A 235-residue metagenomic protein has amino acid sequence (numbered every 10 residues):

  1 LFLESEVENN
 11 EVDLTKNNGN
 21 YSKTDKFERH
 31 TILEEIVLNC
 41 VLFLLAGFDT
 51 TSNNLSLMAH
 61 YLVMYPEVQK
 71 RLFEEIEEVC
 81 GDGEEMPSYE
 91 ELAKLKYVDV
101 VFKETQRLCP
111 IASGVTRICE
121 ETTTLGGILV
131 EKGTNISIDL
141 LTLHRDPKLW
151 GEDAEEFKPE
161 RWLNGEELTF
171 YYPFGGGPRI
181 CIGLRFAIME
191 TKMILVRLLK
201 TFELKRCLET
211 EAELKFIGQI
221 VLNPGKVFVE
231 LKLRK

Functional and structural regions predicted by a protein language model:
L1-N54, E90, L95: Conserved cytochrome P450 catalytic core segment spanning the I/J/K helices
A46, L163-T191, E213-G218: Cytochrome P450 heme-thiolate "Cys pocket" and heme-binding signature region
T51-V63, I194: Short, small-residue alpha-helix embedded
P66-Q69, I136, L184-L222: Cytochrome P450 heme-binding "Cys pocket" and the immediately downstream C-terminal segment
P87-G126: Conserved cytochrome P450 K-helix E-x-x-R motif and the immediately C-terminal K′/meander segment
S88-K96, R179-G183, Q219-V221: Conserved, non-catalytic sequence blocks in retroelement Pol enzymes and Pol-derived host proteins
I138-G165: Conserved cytochrome P450 K-helix/beta-meander segment immediately N-terminal to the heme-binding cysteine loop
I220-K235: C-terminal helix/juxtamembrane-tail motif
